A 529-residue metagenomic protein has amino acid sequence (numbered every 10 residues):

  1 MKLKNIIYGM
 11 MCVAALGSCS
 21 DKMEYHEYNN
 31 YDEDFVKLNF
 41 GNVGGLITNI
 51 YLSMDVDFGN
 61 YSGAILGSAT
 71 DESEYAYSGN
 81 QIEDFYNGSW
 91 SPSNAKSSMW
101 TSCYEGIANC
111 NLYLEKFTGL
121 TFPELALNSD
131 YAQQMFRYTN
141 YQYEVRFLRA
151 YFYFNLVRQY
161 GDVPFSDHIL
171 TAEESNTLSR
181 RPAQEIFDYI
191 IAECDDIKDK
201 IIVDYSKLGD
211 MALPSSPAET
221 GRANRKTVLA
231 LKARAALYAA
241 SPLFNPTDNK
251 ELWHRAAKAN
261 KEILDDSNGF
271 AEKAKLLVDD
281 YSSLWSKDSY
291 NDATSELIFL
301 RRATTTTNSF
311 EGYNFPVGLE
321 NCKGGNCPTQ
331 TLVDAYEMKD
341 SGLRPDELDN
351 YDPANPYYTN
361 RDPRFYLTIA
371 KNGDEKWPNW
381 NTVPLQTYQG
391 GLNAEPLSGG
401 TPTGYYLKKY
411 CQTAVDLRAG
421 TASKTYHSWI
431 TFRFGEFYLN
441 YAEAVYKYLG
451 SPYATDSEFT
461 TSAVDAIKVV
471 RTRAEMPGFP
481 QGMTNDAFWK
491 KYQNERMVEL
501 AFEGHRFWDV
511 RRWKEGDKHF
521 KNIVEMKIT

Functional and structural regions predicted by a protein language model:
L3, G9, L16-N39, I190 (+2 more regions): Bacterial Sec-dependent N-terminal signal peptides
S18-S20, S91, C103-G106, I191 (+6 more regions): Long, intrinsically disordered, low-complexity segments
C19-G67, W90-N94, Y336, D340-P345 (+3 more regions): Membrane-proximal, proline-rich intrinsically disordered regions
N39-T48, L52-D55, S78-Y160, S175-D188 (+5 more regions): Conserved, well-structured interaction surfaces
N155-P164, Y205, Y238-T247, K447-S451: Short coil/turn linking the two alpha-helices of tandem helical-hairpin repeats
I169-S283: Hydrophobic, small-residue-rich alpha-helical packing segments that form membrane-like cores
Y351-F434: Flexible, polar/acidic helix-loop-strand segments at domain edges
